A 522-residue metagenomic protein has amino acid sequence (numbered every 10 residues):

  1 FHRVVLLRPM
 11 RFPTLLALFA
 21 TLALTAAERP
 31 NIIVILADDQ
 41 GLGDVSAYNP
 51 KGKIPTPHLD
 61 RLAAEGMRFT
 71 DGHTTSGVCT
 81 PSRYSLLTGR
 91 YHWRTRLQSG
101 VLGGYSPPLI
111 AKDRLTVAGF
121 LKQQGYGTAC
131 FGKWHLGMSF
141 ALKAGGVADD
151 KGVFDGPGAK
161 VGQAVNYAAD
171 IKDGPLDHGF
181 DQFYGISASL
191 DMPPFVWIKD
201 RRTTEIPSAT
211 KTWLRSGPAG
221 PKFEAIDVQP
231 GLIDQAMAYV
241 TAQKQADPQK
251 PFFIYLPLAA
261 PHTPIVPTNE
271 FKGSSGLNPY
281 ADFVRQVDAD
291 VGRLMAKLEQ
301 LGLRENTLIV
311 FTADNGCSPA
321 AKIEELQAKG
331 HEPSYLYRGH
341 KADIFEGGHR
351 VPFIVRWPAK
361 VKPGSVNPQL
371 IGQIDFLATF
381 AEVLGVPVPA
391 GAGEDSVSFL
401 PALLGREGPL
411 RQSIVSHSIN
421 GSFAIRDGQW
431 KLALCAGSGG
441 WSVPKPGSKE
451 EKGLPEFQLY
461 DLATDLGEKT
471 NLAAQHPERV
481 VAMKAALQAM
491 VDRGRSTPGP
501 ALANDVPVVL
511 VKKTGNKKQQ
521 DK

Functional and structural regions predicted by a protein language model:
H2-R3, T21, K133: Sensor of tandemly repeated, compositionally biased sequence architecture
V4-L16: Bacterial N-terminal signal peptides that target proteins for export
L16-A26: Hydrophobic h-region of N-terminal signal peptides that target proteins for export in Gram-negative bacteria
L24-Q458, L466-A485, A489-K522: Formylglycine-dependent sulfatase
